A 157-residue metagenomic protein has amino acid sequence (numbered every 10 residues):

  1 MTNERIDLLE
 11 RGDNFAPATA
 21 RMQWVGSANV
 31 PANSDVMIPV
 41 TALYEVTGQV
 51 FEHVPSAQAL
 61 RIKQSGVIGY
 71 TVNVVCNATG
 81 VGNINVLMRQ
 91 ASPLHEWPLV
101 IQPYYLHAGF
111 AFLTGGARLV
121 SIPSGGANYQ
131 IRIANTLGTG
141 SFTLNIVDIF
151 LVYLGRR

Functional and structural regions predicted by a protein language model:
N3-N83, F142-R157: Terminal (often C-terminal
H53-Q58, T71, V100-I101, L113-R118: Short structured motifs
G69, N128-Q130: Short, conserved beta-strand segments of beta-strand-rich sandwich/propeller modules, principally
V81-L94: Short, surface-exposed beta-strand/strand-loop-strand elements in extracellular ectodomains
W97-A108: Solvent-exposed serine/threonine-rich low-complexity stretches and specific carbohydrate-binding patches
L106-T114, L154-R157: Short, surface-exposed linear segments at secondary-structure transitions and domain or protein termini
G109-N128: Short, surface-exposed tryptophan/glycine-enriched loops that mediate extracellular molecular recognition
R132-T139: Short beta-strand-plus-loop segments that form exposed binding edges in beta-rich domains
